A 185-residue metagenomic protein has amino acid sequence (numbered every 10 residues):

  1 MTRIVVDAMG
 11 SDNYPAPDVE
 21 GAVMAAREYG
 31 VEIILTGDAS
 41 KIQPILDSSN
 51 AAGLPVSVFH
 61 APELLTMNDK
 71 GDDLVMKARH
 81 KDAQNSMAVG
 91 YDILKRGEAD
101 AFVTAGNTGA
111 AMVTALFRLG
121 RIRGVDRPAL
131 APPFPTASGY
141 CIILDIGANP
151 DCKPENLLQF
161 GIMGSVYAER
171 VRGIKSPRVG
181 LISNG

Functional and structural regions predicted by a protein language model:
M1-A105, A110-F117, E169-I182: Contiguous, glycine/small-aliphatic-enriched amphipathic segments in soluble metabolic enzymes
A25, S48, G124-V125, M163: A generic membrane alpha-helix/interface feature
I33-I34, L130, F160-G161: Short, charged/polar low-complexity linear motifs in solvent-exposed/disordered segments
V89, G139-S183: Ligand-binding beta-strand-loop-alpha-helix segment within the catalytic cores of soluble metabolic enzymes
V89-I93, D126-F134, V166-R170: Short, charged beta->alpha transition segments
V113-G147: Short, acidic/small-residue loops that bind anionic groups at enzyme active sites
